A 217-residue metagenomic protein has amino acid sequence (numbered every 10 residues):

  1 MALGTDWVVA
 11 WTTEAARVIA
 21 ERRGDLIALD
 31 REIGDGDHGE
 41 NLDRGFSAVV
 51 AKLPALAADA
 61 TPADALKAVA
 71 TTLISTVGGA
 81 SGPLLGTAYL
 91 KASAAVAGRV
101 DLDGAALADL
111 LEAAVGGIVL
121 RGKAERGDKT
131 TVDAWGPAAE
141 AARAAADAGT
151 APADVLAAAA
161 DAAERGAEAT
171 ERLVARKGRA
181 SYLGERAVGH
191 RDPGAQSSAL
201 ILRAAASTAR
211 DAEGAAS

Functional and structural regions predicted by a protein language model:
M1-S217: N-terminal loops that bind phosphate or other acidic moieties and the adjacent beta-alpha structural core
